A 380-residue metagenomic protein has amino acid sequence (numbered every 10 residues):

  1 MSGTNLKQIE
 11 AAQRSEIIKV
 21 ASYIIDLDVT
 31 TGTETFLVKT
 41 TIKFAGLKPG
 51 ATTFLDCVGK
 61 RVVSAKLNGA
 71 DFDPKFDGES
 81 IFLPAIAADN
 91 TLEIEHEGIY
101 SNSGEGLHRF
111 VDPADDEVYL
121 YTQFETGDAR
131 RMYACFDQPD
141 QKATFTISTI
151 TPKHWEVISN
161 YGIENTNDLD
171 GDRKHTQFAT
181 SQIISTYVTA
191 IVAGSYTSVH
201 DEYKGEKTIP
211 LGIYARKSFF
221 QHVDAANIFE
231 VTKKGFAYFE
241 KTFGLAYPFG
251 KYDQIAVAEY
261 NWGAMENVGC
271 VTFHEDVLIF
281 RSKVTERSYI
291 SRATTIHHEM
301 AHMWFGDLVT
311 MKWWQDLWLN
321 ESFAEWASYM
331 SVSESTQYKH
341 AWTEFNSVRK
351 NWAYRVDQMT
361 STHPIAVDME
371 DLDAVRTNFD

Functional and structural regions predicted by a protein language model:
M1-G250, D276, R376-F379: Acidic/His-enriched low-complexity segments
F178, I213-D380: Hydrophobic alpha-helical and helix-loop surface patches within well-folded domains that function as non-catalytic
